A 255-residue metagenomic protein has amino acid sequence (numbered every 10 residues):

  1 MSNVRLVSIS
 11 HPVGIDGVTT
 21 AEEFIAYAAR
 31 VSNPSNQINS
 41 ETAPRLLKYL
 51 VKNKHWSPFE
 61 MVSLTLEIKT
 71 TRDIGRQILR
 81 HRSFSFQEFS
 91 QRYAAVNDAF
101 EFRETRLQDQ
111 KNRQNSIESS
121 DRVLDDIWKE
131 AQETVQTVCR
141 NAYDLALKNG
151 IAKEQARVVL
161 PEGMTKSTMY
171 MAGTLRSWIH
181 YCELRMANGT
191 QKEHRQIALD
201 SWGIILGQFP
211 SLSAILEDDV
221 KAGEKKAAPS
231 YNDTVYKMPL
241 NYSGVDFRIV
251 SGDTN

Functional and structural regions predicted by a protein language model:
M1-N255: Family-specific signature for flavin-dependent thymidylate synthase
